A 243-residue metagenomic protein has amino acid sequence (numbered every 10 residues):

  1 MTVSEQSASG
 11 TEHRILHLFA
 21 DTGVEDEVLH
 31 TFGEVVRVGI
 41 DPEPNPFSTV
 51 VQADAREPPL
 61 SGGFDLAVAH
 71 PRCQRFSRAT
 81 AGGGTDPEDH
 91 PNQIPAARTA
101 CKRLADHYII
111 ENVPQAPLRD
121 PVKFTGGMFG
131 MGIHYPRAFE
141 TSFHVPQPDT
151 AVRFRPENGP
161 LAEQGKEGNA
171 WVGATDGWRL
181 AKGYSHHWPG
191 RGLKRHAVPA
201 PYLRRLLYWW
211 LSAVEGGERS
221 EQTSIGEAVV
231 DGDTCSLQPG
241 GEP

Functional and structural regions predicted by a protein language model:
M1, T49-A53, R103: Short coil-to-helix leader/linker segments, especially the first N-terminal amphipathic alpha-helix with its helix
V3-R14: Extreme N-terminus of proteins, especially the signal/transit-peptide cleavage junction and the first residues
Q6-A8, F19, E57-L66, C73-E242: Class I S-adenosyl-L-methionine
H13-P59, V68, F76: SAM cofactor-binding core of SAM-dependent methyltransferases, primarily the Rossmann-like beta-alpha-beta module
